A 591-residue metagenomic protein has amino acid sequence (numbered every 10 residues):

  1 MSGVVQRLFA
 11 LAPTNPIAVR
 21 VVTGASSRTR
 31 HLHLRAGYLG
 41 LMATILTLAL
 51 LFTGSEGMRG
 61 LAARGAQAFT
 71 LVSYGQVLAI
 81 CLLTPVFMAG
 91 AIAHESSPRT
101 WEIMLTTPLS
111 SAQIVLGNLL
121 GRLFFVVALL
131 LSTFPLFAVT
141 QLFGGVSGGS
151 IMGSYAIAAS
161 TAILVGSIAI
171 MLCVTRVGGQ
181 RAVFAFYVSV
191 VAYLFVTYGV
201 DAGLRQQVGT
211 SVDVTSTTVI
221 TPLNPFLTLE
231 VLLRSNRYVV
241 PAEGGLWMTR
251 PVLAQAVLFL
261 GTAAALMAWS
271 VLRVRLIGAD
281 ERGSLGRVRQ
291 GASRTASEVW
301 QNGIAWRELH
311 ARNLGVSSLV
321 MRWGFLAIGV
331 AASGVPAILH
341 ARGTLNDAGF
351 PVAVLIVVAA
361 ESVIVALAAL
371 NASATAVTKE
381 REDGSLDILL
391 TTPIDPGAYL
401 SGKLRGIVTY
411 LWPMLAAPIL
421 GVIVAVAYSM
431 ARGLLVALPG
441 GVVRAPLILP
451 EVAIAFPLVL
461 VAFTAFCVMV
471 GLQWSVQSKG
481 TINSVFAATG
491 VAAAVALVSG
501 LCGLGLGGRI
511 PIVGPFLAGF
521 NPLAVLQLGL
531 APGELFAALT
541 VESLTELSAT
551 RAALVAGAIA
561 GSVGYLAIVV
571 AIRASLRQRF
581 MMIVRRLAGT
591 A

Functional and structural regions predicted by a protein language model:
M1-C81, G90, L129, F137-T375 (+2 more regions): Transmembrane alpha-helical segments and their membrane-interface loop/helix boundaries that make up the transmembrane
A36, S96, L105-T107, L116-L119 (+7 more regions): Glycine-rich, histidine-containing beta strand-loop boundary motifs that form or position
T84-L105, N118-R122, T344-F350, A369-I388 (+1 more regions): Transmembrane helix boundary and interhelical loop/hinge segments in multi-pass membrane proteins
S96, S110-S111, N118, R122-A128 (+2 more regions): A transmembrane helix-and-boundary motif of multi-pass membrane transporters/channels
E102, V115, V183-F184, D387 (+2 more regions): Hydrophobic/aromatic positions within or immediately flanking transmembrane alpha-helices of multi-pass small-molecule
I103-A112, I388-P396: Short helix-to-coil transition segments within interhelical loops that connect adjacent transmembrane helices
Q113-V126, S154, I170, V174 (+3 more regions): Start (N-cap) of specific transmembrane helices in multi-pass transporter permeases
G384-S401, G406, Q477-V485: Alpha-helical transmembrane segments with an aromatic anchor "belt"
